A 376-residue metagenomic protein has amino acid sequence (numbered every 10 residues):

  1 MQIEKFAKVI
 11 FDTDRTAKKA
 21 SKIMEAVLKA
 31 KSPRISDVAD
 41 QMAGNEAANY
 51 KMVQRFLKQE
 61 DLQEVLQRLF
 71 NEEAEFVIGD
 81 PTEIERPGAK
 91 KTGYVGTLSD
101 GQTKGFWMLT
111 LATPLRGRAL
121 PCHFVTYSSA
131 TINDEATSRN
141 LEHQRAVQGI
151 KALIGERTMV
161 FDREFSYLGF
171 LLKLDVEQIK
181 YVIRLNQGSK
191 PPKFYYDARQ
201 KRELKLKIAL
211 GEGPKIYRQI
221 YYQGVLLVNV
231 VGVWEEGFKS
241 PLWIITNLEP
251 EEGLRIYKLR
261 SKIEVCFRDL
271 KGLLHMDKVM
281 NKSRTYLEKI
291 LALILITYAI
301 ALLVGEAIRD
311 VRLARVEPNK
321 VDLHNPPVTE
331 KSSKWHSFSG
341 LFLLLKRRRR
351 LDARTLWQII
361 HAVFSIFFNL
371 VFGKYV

Functional and structural regions predicted by a protein language model:
M1-R34, Q41, L57-E60, F70-E73 (+2 more regions): Single, function-defining residue in the core of a domain
A47-R116: Active-site-proximal, Lys/Arg-enriched surface segment that forms a nucleic-acid-binding/basic interface patch
